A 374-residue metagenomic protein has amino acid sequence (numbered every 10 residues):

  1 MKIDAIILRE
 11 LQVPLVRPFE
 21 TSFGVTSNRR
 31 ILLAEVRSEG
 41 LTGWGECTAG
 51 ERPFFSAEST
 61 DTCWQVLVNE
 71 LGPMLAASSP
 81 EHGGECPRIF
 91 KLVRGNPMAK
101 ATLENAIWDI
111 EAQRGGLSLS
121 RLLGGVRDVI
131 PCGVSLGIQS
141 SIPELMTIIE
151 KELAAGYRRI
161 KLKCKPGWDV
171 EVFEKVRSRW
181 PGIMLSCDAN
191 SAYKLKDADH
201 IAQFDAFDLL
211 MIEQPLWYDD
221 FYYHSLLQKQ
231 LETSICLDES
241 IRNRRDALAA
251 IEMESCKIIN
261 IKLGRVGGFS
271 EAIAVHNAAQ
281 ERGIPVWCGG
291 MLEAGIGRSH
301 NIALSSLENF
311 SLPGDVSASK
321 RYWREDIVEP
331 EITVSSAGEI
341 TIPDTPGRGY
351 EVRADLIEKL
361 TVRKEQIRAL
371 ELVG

Functional and structural regions predicted by a protein language model:
M1-T42, T48-F55, R321-I327: Structured beta-strand/loop patches that form or line metal/cofactor-binding pockets in enzymes
I3, A34, G40, L103 (+8 more regions): Conserved, mostly hydrophobic/aromatic
A5, V36-R37, T42-R114: Metal- or metallocofactor-binding catalytic centers and their adjacent structured scaffolds across diverse enzyme
G45, C132-L136, I160-L162, L185-A189 (+5 more regions): Hydrophobic faces of well-ordered beta-strands that scaffold small-molecule active sites in alpha/beta enzyme cores
R94, E104-L136: Glycine-rich, aromatic-flanked loop segments that form ligand/cofactor-binding clefts across common enzyme folds
R121-L231: Metal-dependent enolase-superfamily TIM-barrel catalytic cores that perform enediolate-based chemistry
D208, D219-C236, I241-E339, P343-P346: Shared catalytic-loop signature of beta/alpha-barrel
R348-G374: Extended hydrophobic packing segments that form well-structured cores
